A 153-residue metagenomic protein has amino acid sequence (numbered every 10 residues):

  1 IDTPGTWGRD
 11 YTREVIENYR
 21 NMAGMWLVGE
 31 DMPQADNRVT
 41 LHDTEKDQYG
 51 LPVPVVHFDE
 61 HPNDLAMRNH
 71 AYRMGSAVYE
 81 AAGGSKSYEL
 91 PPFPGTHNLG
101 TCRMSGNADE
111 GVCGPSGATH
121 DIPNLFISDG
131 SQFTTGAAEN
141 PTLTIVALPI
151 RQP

Functional and structural regions predicted by a protein language model:
I1-P54, E110, H120, I127-T134: FAD cofactor-binding and catalytic pocket of flavoenzymes
V53-H61: Conserved FAD/dinucleotide-binding core of flavoprotein oxidoreductases
P62-A66: Conserved, non-catalytic sequence blocks in retroelement Pol enzymes and Pol-derived host proteins
M67, T96, S116-H120, D129 (+1 more regions): Secondary-structure capping and boundary motifs in well-ordered enzyme cores
R68, R73-S76: Extended C-terminal subregions enriched in glycine
G75-A82, L148-P153: Internal hydrophobic alpha-helix adjacent to the cofactor/substrate pocket in enzyme cavities
S85-T119: Active-site Gly/Thr loop motif
T135-P153: A conserved FAD-binding loop/helix module that cradles the flavin
